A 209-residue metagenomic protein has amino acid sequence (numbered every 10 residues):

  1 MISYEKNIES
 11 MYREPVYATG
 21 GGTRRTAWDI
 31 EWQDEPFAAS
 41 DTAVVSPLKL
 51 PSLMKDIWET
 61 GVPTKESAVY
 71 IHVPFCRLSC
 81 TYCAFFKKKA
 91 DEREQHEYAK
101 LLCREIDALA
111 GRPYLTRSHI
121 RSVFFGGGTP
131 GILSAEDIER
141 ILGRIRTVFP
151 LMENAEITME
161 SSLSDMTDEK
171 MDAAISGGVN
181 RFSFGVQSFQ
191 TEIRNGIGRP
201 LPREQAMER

Functional and structural regions predicted by a protein language model:
M1-S67, T116: Flexible, acidic/Gly-rich N-terminal and inter-domain linker regions that tether and position cofactor-handling modules
Q33-A43, P47, P74, P130 (+2 more regions): Proline-rich low-complexity regions
A38-V45, F86, A90-E94: A short N-terminal beta->alpha junction/helix N-cap motif
K65-V69, S79, R121, A155: A generic secondary-structure signal marking the coil-to-beta-strand transition
I71-K87: Local cysteine-cluster metal-coordination motifs and their immediate loop/turn environment, predominantly Fe-S cluster
K87-L115, H119-R209: Conserved non-cysteine loop/helix-boundary elements of the Radical SAM core domain that shape
